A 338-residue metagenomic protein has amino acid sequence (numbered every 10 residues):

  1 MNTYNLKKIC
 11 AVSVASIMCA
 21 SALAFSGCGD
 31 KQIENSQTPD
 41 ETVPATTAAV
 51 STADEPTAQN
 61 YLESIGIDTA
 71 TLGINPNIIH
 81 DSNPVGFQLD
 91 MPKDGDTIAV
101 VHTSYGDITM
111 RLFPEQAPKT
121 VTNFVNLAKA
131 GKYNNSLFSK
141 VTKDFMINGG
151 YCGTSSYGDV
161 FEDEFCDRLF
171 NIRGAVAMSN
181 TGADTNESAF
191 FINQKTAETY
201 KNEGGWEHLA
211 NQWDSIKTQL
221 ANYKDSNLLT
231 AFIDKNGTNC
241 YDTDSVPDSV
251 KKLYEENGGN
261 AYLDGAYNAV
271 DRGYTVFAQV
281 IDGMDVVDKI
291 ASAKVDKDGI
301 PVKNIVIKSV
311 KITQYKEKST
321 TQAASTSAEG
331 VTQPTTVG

Functional and structural regions predicted by a protein language model:
Y4-K31: Sec-dependent N-terminal signal peptides of Gram-positive bacterial secreted proteins and lipoproteins
C28-G338: Cyclophilin-like peptidyl-prolyl cis-trans isomerases
